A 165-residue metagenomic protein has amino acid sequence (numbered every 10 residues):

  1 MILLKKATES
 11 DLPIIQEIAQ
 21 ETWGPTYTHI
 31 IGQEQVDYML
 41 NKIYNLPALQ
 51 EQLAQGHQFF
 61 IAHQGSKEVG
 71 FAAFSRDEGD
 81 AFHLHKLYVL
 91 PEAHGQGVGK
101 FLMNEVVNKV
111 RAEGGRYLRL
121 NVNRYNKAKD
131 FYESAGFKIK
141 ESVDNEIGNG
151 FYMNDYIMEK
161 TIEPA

Functional and structural regions predicted by a protein language model:
M1-L3: Extreme N-terminal starter segment of soluble prokaryotic enzymes
K6-L12, Q16-E92, M103-E105, K109 (+3 more regions): Acetyl-CoA-dependent GNAT
L90-Q96, R124: Active-site acidic-Proline motif in GNAT/NAT acetyltransferases
Q96, E113-R116: Short coil/turn segments at alpha/beta junctions that flank glycine-rich nucleotide-binding fingerprints
K100: Residues forming the Rossmann-fold NAD(P)(H) cofactor-binding site
R119-N123, K138-Y156: Conserved catalytic-core motifs of GNAT/GCN5-like acyltransferases
Y132-E133, F137: Conserved active-site tyrosine of GNAT-family acetyltransferases
